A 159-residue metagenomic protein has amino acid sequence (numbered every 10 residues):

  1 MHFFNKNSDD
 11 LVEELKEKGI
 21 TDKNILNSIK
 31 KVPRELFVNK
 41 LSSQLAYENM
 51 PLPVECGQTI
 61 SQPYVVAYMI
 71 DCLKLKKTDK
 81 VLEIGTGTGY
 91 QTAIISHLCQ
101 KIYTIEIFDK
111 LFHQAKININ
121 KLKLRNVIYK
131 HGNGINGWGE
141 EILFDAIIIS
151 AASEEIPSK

Functional and structural regions predicted by a protein language model:
M1-L82, Y90-I94, L98, L111-I117 (+1 more regions): Class I SAM-dependent transferase core
K74-K159: Conserved nucleotide-cofactor-binding alpha/beta core module
